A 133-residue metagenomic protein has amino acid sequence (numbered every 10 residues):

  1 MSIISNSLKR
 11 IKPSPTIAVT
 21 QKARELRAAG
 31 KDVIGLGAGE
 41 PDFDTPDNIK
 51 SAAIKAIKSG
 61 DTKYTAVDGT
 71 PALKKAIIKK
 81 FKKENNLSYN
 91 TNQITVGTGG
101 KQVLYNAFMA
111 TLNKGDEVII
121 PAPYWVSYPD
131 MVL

Functional and structural regions predicted by a protein language model:
M1-I3: Basic/polar N-terminal segments that are highly enriched at the extreme N-terminus, encompassing both cleavable
S5-G99, N106: N-terminal small-domain helix-loop-helix segment of the aminotransferase-like
S59, G100, I119-P123: Alpha-helical structural elements
V103-L104, Y128: Short, hydrophobic alpha-helical packing/hinge segments within bilobed ligand-binding/sensory domains
M109-L133: PLP-dependent aminotransferase-like
